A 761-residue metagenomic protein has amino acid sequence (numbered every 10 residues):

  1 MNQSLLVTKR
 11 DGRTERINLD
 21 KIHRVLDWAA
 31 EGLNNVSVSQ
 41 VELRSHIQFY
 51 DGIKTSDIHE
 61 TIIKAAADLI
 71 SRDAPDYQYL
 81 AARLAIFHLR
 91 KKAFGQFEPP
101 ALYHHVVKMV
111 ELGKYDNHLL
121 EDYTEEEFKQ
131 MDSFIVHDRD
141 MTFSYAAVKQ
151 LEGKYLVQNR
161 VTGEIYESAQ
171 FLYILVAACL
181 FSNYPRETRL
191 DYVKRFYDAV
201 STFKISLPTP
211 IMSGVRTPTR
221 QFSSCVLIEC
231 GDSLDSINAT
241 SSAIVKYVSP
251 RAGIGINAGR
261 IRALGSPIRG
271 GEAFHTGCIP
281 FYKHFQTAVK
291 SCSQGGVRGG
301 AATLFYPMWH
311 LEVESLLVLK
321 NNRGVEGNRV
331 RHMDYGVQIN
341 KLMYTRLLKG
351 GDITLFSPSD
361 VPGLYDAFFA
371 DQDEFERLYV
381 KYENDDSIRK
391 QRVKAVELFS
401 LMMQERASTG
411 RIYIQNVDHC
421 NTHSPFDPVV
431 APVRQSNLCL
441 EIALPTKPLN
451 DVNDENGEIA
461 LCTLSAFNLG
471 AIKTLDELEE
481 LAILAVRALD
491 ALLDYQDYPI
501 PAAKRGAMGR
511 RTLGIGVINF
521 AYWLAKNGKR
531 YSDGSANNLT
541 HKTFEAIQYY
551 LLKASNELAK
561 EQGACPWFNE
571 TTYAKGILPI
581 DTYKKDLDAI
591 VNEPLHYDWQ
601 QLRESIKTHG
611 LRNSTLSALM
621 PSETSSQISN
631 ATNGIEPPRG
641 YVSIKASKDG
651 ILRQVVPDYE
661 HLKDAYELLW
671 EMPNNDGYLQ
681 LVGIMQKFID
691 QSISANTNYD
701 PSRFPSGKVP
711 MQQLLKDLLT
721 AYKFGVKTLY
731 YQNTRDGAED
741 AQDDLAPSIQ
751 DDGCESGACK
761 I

Functional and structural regions predicted by a protein language model:
M1-Q3, V36-I174, A178, D191-Y197: Core nucleic-acid recognition elements
R13-I17, E164-E167, E187-D191, I211-T217 (+14 more regions): Alpha-helix capping and helix-loop boundary segments enriched in small/acidic/polar residues
R44, I63-A65, Y79-F87, A199 (+13 more regions): A glycine-rich phosphate-binding loop feature that marks nucleotide/adenosyl-phosphate handling sites
Y77-G113, K149, I339-K341, C420-D451 (+9 more regions): Terminal amphipathic helices with adjacent charged low-complexity linkers/tails
T124-L151, L440-T446, L489, L493-D494 (+3 more regions): Catalytic alpha/beta core of large soluble enzyme barrels
V157, E164, F171-R189, V193 (+9 more regions): Function-dense linear segments that define catalytic or interfacial modules in macromolecule-processing proteins
A199, A482-K504, M508, K529-S622 (+1 more regions): Internal maturation/activation junctions in enzymes
V318, G327, R331-T409, V417: Polar, glycine-rich mid-to-C-terminal structural blocks that act as macromolecule-binding/assembly scaffolds
